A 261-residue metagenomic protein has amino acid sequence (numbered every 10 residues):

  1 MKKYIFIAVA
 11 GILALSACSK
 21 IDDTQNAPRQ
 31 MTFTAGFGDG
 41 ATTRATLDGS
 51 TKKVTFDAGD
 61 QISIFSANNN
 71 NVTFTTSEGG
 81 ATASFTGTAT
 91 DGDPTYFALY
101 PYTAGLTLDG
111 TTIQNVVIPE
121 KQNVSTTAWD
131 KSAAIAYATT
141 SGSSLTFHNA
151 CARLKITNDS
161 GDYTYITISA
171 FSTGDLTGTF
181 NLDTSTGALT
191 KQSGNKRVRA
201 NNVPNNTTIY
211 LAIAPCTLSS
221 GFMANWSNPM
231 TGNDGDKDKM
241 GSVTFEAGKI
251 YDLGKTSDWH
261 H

Functional and structural regions predicted by a protein language model:
K2-G11, L15-H261: Sec-type signal peptide cleavage vicinity
